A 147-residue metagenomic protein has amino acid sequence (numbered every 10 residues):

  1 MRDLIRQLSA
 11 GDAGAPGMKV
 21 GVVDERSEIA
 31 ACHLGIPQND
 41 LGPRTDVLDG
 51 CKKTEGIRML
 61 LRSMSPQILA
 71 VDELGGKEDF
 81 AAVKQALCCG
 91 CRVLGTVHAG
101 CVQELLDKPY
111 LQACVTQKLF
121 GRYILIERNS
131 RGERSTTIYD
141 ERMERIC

Functional and structural regions predicted by a protein language model:
M1, V20-E25, A70-D72: Short, conserved beta-strand edge motifs with alternating hydrophobic and charged residues
M1-A10: Glycine-rich phosphate-binding P-loop
M1-R2, A30, K77-D79: Short glycine/serine/threonine-rich phosphate/pyrophosphate-binding segments that cradle anionic phosphate groups
I5, I57-R58, F80-K84: Generic hydrophobic/aromatic pocket-lining and core-packing "Φ" positions
S9-L60: P-loop NTPase switch/communication element
I29-C32, Q103-L106, G132-S135: Switch/connector loops and helix/strand junctions flanking conserved nucleotide-binding motifs in nucleotide-processing
M64-I124, R128: Conserved P-loop NTPase nucleotide-binding/switch module
G121-C147: Conserved P-loop NTPase
